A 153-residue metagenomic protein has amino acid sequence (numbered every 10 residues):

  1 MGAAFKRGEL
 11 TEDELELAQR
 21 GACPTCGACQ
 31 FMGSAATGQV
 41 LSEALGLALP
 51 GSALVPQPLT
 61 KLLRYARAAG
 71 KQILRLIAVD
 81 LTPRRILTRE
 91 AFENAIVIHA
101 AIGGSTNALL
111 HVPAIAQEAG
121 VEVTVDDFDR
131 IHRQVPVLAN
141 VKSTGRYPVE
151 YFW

Functional and structural regions predicted by a protein language model:
M1, I115-E122: A glycine- and small-aliphatic-rich helix-loop capping segment at beta-alpha/alpha-beta transitions that lines
M1-N94: Active-site cavity-forming subdomains of large catalytic enzyme subunits
T11, S105, E122-T124: Helix N-cap / loop-to-helix initiation motif
Q19-R20, V123, D127-V135, A139-W153: Phosphate/diphosphate-binding loops
G27-A48, A95-E118, G145-W153: Conserved phosphate/anionic-ligand binding catalytic regions in large, soluble enzymes, centered on
L47, V79, E118-V121, V137: Short, well-ordered loop/turn and helix-capping segments at boundaries between secondary-structure elements and domains
P58-K61, R89-A95, A114-E118, D129-P136 (+1 more regions): A glycine-rich phosphate-binding loop feature that marks nucleotide/adenosyl-phosphate handling sites
